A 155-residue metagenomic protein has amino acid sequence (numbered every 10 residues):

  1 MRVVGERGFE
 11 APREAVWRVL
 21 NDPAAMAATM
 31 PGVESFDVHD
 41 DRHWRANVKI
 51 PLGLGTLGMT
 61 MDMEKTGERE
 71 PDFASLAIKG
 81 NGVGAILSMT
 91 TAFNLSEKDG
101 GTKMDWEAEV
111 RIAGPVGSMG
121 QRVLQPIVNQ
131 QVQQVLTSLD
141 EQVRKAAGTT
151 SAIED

Functional and structural regions predicted by a protein language model:
M1-K49, D155: Hydrophobic ligand-binding cavity/cleft-lining segments
M1-V4, E109-M119: A short small-residue
R2-G5, N21-D22, G32-V38, G55 (+3 more regions): Hydrophobic/basic alpha-helical segments enriched in Actinobacteria
A27, S35-R42, G53-D105, E109-R111: Hydrophobic-ligand binding "helix-grip"
A113-D155: A conserved amphipathic terminal alpha-helix motif
